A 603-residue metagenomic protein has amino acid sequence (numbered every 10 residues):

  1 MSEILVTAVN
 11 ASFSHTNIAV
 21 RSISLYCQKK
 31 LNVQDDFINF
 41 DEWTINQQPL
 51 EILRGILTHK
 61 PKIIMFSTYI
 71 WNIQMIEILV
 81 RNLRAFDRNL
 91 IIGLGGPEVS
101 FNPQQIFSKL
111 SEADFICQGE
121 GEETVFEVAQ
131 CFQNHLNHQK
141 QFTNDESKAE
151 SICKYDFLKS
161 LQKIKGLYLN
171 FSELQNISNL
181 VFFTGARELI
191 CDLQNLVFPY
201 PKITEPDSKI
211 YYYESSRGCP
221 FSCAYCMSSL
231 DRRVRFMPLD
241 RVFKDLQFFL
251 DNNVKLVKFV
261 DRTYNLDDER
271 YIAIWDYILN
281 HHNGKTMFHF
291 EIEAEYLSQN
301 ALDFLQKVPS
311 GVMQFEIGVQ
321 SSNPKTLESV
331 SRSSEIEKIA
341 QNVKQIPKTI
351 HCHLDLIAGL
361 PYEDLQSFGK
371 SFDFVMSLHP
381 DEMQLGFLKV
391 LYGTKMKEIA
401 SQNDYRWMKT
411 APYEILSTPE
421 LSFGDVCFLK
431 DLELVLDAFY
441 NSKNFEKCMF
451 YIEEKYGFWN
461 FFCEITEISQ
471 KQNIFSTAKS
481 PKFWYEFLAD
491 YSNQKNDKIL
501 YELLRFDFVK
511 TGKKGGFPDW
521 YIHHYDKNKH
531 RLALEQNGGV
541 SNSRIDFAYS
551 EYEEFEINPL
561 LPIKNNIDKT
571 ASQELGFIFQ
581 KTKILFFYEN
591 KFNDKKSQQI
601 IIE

Functional and structural regions predicted by a protein language model:
S2, V9, D268, N280-H282 (+2 more regions): A structural motif corresponding to the C-terminal lobe/cap of the Radical SAM core domain
S2-F243, Q247, D251: Acidic, low-complexity intrinsically disordered segments
S2-T7, F37, N144-E146, E173-I177 (+1 more regions): Radical SAM enzyme core and accessory elements
V6, F66, L94, F259-D261 (+3 more regions): Conserved beta-strand positions
Y26-K30, N82-F86, K109-E112, C131 (+8 more regions): Alpha-helical structural signal in soluble globular domains
Q47, E120, C191, M237 (+4 more regions): Residue-level signal for the nucleotide or nucleotide-sugar donor/cofactor binding architecture
K62, D114, K255, M313 (+1 more regions): Conserved acidic residues
Q194-K348: Radical SAM [4Fe-4S] cluster-binding motif and immediate context
